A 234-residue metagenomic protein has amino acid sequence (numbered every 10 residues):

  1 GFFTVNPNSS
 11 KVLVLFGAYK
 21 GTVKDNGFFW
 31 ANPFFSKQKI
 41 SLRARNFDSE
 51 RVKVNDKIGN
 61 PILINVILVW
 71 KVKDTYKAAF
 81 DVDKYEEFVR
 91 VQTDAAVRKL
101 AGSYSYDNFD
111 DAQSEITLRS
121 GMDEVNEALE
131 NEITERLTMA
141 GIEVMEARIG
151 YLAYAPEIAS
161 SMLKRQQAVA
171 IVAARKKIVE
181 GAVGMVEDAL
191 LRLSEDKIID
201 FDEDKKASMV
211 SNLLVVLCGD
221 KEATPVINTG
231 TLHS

Functional and structural regions predicted by a protein language model:
G1-S10: Aromatic-capped interface at the extracytoplasmic side of an N-terminal signal-anchor transmembrane helix
S10-F35: Membrane-cytosol interface motif
F16, F35, L42-M145: Amphipathic, interface-forming alpha-helical segments with heptad-repeat character
Y19-K20, T75-A78, D200, A223: Short beta-strands and strand-coil junctions in structured, solvent-facing domains, enriched
D25, P33-K37, A78, K99 (+7 more regions): A composition-biased, non-transmembrane "mature-region" signal
E87, V91, A95-R98, E127-E135 (+6 more regions): Solvent-exposed alpha-helical segments within well-ordered globular domains of core cellular machineries
D107, D111, M145-S161: Short, charged, surface-exposed interaction patches
L163-S234: Assembly-interface segments of oligomeric complexes
